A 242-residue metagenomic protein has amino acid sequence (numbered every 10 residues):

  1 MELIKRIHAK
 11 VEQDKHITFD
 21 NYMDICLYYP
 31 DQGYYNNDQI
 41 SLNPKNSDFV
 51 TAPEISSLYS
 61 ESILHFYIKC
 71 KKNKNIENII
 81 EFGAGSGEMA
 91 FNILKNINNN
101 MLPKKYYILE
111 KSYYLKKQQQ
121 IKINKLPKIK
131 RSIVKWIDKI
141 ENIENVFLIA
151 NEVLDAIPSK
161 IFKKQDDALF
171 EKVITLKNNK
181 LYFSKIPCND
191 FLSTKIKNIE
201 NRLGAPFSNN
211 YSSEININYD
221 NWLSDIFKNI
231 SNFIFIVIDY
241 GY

Functional and structural regions predicted by a protein language model:
M1-F82, S86-K135, K139-N142: Rossmann-like AdoMet
R6-A9, I140-E144, I149-Y242: Class I S-adenosyl-L-methionine
